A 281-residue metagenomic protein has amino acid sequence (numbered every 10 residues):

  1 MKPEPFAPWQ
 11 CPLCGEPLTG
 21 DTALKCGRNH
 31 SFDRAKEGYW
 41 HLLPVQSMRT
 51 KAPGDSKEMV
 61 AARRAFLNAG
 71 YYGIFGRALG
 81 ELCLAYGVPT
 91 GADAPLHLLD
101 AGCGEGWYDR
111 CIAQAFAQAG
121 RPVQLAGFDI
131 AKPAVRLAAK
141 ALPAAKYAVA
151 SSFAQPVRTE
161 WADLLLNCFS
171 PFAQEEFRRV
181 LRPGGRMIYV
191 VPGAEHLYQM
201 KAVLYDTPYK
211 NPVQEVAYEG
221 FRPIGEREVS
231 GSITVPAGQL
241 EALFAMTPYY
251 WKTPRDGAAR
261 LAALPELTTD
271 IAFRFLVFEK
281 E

Functional and structural regions predicted by a protein language model:
M1-A52: N-terminal auxiliary segments of SAM/dcSAM-dependent transferases
F6, V229-E281: Conserved Class I S-adenosyl-L-methionine
R49, G54-A78, L82: Class I SAM-dependent methyltransferase Rossmann-like catalytic core, especially the SAM/SAH-binding loop
H97-D100, G104-A154: Class I SAM-dependent methyltransferase SAM/SAH-binding core
F153-L164: A short acidic, Gly/Pro-enriched loop at the edge of an enzyme's catalytic core that lines a small-molecule cofactor
A162-E176, V191-G193: A short SAM/SAH-binding and catalytic strip from SAM-dependent methyltransferases
G184-P192: Conserved beta-strand signature within the Rossmann-like core of class I S-adenosyl-L-methionine
K201-F221: Conserved Class I S-adenosyl-L-methionine
